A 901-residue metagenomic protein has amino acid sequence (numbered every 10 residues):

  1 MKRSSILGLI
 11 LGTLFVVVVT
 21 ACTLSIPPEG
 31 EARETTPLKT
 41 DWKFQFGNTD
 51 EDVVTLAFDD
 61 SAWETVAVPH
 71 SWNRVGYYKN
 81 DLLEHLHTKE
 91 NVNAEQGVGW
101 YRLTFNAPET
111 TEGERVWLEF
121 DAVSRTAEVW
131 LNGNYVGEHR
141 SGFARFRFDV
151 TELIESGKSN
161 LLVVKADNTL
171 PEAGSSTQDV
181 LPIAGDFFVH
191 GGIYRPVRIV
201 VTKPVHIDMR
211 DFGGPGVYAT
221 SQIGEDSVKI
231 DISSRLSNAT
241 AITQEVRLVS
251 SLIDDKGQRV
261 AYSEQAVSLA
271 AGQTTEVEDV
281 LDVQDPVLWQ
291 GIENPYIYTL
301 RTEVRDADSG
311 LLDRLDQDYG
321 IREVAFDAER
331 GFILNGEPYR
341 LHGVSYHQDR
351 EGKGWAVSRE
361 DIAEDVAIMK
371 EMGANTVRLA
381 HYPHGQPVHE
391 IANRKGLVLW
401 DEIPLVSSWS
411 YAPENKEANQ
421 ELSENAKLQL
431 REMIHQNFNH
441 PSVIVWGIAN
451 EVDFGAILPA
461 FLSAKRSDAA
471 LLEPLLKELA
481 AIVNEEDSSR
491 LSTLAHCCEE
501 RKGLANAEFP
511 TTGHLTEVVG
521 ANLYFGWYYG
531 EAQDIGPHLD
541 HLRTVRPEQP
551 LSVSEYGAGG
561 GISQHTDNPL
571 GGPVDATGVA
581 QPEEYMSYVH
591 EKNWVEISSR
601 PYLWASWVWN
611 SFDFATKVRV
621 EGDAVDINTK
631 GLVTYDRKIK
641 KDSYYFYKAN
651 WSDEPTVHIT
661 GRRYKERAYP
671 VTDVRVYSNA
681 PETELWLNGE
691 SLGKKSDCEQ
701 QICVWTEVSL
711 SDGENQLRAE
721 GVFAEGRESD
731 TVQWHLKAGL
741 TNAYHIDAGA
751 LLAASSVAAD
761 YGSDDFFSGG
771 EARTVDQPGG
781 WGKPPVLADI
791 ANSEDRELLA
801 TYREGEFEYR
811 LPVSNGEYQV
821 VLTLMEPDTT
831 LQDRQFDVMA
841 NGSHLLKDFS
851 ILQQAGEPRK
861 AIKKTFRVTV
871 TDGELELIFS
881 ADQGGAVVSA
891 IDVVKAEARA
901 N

Functional and structural regions predicted by a protein language model:
I26-E119, S176-D186, H190-I193, V205 (+4 more regions): Extended carbohydrate-recognition surfaces in non-catalytic/accessory domains of CAZymes and lectin-like proteins
E34-L38, F44-T49, N91, Q96-R210 (+7 more regions): Accessory beta-strand-rich segments of carbohydrate-active enzymes
R74, I154-I230, L315-E323, N610-D613 (+6 more regions): An acidic-aromatic loop/edge-strand motif
V75-Y77, L83, P171-S176, V180-L181 (+6 more regions): Extended substrate-binding grooves/exosites of carbohydrate-active enzymes
L131, D226-V267, V277, T672-K694 (+2 more regions): Beta-strand-rich binding/interaction modules
E155-G157, S233-D327, W705, S711-G713 (+1 more regions): Extended acidic/polar, glycine-enriched regions that form or flank non-catalytic beta-rich accessory modules
P204-A239, K648-A680, N742: Surface beta-strand/loop "capping" patches
L736-N901: Compositionally biased, intrinsically disordered or flexible polar/acidic segments
